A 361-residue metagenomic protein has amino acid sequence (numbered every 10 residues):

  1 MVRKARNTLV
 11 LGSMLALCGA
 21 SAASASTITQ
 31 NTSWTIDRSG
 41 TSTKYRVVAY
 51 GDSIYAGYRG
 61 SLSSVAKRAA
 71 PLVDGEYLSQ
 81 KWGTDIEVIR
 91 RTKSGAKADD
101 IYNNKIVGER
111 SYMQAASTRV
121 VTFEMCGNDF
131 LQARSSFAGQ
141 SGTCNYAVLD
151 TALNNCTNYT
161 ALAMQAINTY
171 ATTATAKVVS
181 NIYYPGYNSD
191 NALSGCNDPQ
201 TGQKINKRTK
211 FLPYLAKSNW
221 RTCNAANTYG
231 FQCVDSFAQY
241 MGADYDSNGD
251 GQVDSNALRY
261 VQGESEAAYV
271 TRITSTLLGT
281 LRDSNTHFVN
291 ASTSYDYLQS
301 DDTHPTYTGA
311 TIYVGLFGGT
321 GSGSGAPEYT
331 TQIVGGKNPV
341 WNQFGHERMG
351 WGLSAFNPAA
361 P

Functional and structural regions predicted by a protein language model:
M1-V10: Bacterial N-terminal signal peptides that target proteins for export
V10-G19: Bacterial N-terminal signal peptides
A25-T92: Serine-esterase "nucleophile elbow" of acetyl-processing enzymes
N31-S33, I101-M113: Alpha-helical scaffolding within the catalytic cores of extracellular/periplasmic polymer-degrading hydrolases
D37, I54-V65, N145-N155, R208-L212 (+1 more regions): Second-shell loop/turn segments in exported
D85-D99, L131-A133: Divalent cation-coordinating acidic motifs and surrounding scaffolds that mediate Ca2+/Mg2+/Mn2+/Zn2+-dependent binding
R110-D296: Alpha-helical cap/lid subdomain in secreted, periplasmic, or secretory-pathway luminal O-acyl-processing enzymes
E264-P361: Histidine-centered active-site loop/cap adjacent to the catalytic His in serine esterases/O-acetyl transfer systems
